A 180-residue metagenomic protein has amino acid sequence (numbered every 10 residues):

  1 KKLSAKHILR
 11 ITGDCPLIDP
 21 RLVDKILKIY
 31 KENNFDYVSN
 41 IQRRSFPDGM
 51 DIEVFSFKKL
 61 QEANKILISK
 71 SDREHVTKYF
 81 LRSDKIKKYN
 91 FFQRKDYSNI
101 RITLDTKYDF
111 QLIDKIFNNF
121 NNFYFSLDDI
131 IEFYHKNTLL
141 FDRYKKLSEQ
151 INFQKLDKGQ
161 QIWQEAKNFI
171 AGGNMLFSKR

Functional and structural regions predicted by a protein language model:
K1-L3: Conserved N-terminal catalytic core of the sugar/cofactor nucleotidyltransferase
A5, I52-N64, K107-Q111: Conserved nucleotide-sugar donor-binding and metal-coordinating catalytic region shared by glycosyltransferases
I8-L9: Short aromatic/hydrophobic "clamp" motif used to bind/position activated sugar donors
C15-S45: Conserved donor-nucleotide/metal-binding helix-loop-beta segment in metal-dependent transferases, i.e., the alpha-helix
K25-D36, S56-D72, Y79-R82, Q160 (+2 more regions): Basic phosphate/pyrophosphate-binding loop/patch that engages nucleotide-derived ligands
I41-I52, K95-D96: A recurrent flexible, glycine/aromatic-enriched loop bordering the glycosyltransferase active site that acts as
F55, V76-Q154: Conserved alpha/beta core of the MobA/IspD/sugar-nucleotide pyrophosphorylase nucleotidyltransferase superfamily
Q154-R180: N-terminal glycine-rich, Lys/His-bearing helix-loop that initiates the first secondary-structure elements of many
